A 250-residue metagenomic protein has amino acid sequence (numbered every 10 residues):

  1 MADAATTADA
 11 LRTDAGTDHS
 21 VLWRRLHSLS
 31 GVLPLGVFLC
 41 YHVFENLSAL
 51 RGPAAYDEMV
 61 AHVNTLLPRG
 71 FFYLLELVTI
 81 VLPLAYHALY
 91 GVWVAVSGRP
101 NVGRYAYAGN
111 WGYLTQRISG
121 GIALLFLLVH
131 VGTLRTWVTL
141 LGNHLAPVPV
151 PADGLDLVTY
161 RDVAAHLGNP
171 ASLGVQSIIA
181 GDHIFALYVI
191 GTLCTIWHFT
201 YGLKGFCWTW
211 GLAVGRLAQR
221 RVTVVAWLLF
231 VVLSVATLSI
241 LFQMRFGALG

Functional and structural regions predicted by a protein language model:
M1-G250: Membrane-embedded alpha-helical bundles that constitute the cytochrome b-like, heme-associated redox core of multi-pass
